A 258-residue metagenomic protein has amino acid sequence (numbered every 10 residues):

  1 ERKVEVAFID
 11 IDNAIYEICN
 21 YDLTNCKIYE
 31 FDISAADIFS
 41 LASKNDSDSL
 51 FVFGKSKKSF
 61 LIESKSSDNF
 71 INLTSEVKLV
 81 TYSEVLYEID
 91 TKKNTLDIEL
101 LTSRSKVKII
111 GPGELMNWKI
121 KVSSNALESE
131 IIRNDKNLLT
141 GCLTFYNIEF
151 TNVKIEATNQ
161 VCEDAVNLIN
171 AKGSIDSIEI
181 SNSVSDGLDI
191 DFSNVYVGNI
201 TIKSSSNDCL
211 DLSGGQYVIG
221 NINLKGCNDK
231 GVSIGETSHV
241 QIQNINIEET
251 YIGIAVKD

Functional and structural regions predicted by a protein language model:
R2-V4, F8-D258: Extracellular beta-rich repeat passengers
